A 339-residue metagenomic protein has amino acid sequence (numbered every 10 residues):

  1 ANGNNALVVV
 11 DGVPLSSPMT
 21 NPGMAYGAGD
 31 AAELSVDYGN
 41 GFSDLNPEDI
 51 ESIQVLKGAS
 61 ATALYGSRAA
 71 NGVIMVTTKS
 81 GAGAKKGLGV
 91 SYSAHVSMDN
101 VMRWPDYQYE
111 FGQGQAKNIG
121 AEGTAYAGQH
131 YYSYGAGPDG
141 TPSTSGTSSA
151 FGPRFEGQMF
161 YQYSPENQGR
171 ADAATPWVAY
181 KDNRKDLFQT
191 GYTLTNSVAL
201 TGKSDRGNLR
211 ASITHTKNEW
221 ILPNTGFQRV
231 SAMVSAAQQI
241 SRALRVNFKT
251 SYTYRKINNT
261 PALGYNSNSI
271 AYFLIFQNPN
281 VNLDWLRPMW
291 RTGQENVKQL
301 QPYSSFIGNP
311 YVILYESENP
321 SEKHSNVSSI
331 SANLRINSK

Functional and structural regions predicted by a protein language model:
A1-N2, L15-S17, A59-L64, G81-A84 (+3 more regions): Short beta-strands and strand-coil junctions in structured, solvent-facing domains, enriched
V9-D11, A63, A69-A94, V198: N-terminal periplasmic accessory domains that precede and gate Gram-negative outer-membrane beta-barrel machines
V13-K57: Short acidic/polar hinge/loop motifs at secondary-structure boundaries that mediate gating or recognition
N21, G83-A179, T190, W220-T225 (+2 more regions): Surface-exposed loop/interface segments of Gram-negative outer-membrane beta-barrel transport/assembly proteins
L34-G39, A69, T193, F227-R229 (+1 more regions): Membrane-spanning beta-strands of outer-membrane beta-barrel proteins
T77-K79, A199-K203, S212, M233-A237 (+2 more regions): Transmembrane beta-barrel domains of outer membrane proteins
Q189-D205, T214-T216, P310-K339: Outer-membrane beta-barrel transmembrane strands
R206-L209, A243-V246, K339: Repeated loop/turn-to-beta-strand initiation elements of outer-membrane beta-barrel proteins
